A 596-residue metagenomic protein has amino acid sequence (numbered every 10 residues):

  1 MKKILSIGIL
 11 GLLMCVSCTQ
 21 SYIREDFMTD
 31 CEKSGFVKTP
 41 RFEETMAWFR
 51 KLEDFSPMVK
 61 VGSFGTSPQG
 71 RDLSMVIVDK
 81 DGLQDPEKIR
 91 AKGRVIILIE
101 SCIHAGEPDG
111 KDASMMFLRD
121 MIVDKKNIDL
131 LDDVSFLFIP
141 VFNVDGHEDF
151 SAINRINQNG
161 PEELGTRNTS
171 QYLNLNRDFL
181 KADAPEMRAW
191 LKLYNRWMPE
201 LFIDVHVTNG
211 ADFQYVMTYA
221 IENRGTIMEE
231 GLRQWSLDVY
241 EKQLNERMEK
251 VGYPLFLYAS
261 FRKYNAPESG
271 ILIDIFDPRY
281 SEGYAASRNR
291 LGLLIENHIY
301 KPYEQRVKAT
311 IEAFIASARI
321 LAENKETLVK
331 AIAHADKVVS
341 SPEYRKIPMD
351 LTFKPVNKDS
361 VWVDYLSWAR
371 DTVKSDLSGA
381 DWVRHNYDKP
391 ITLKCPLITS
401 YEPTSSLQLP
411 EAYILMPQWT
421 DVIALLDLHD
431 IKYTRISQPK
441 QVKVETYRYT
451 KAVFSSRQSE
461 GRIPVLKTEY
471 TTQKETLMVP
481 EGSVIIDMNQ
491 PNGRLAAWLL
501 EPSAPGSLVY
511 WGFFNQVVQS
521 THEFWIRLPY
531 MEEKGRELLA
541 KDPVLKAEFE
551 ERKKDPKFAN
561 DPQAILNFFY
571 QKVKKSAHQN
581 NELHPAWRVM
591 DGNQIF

Functional and structural regions predicted by a protein language model:
M1-E25: Bacterial Sec-dependent N-terminal signal peptides
I23-V37, I99-S101, I227, E402-Q408: Acidic/histidine-rich, surface-exposed loop or edge segments in extracytoplasmic proteins
E32-T39, I103-E107, N176-L180, E230-R233 (+2 more regions): Second-shell loop/turn segments in exported
E43-I97, D124: Soluble metallo-hydrolase cores and metallopeptidase-like ectodomains found primarily in the secretory/periplasmic
A91-E100, P108-E249, Y253-E268, I273-F276: Active-site/substrate-binding loop(s) of hydrolase catalytic cores
F261-V444, R448-K451: Hard-cation-handling environments
I423-R494, L500-P505: Substrate-recognition/cap regions that form aromatic- and gly/pro-loop-enriched pockets for small-molecule ligands
N492-R494, L500-F596: Accessory, solvent-exposed terminal regions and/or long lumenal/extracellular loops of proteins
